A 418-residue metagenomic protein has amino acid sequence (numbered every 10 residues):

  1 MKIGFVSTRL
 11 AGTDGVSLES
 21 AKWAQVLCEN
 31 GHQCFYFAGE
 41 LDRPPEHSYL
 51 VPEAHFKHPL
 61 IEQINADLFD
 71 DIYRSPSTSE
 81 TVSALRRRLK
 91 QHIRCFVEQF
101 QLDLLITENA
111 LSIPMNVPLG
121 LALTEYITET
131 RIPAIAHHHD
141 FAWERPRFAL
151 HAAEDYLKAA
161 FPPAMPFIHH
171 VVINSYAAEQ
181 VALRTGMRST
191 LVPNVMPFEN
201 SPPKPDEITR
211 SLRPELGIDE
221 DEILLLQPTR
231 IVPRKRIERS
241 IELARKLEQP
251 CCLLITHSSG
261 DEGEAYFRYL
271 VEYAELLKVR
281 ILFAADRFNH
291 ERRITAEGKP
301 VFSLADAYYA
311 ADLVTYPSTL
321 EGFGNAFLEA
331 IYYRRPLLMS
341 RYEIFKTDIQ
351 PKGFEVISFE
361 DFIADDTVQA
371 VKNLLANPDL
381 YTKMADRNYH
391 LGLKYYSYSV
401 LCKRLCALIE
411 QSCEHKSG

Functional and structural regions predicted by a protein language model:
M1-V51, I132, R245, K416-G418: N-terminal subdomain of nucleotide-sugar transferases
V26-E29, F35-L104, L276, R287-N289: A conserved catalytic-core segment of Leloir-type glycosyltransferases
W143, Y156-S211: Donor nucleotide-sugar binding/catalytic pocket of nucleotide-sugar-dependent glycosyltransferases
R213, D219-K235, I241-A244, L253-H257: Conserved donor-binding/catalytic core segment of Leloir-type glycosyltransferases
E264-D306: Nucleotide-activated donor-binding/catalytic signature segment of Leloir-type glycosyltransferases, i.e., the conserved
T319: Aromatic "clamp/platform" in nucleotide-sugar-dependent glycosyltransferases that forms part of the donor/acceptor
K346-K372: Change "using UDP/GDP/dTDP sugars" to "using nucleotide sugars
L375-I409: A charged, aromatic-enriched C-terminal amphipathic alpha-helix characteristic of glycosyltransferases across folds
